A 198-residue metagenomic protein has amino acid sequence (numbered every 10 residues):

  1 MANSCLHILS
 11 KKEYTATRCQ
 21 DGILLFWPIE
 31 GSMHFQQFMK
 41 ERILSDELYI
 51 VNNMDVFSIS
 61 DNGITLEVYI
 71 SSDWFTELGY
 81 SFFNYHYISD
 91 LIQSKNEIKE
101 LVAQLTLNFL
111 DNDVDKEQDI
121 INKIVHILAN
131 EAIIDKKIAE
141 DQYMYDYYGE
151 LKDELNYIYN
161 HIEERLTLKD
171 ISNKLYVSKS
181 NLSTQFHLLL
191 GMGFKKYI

Functional and structural regions predicted by a protein language model:
M1-I88: N-terminal regulatory/effector-sensing and dimerization cores that precede helix-turn-helix DNA-binding domains
N3-S4, L25, G31-M33, I70 (+4 more regions): Generic low-polarity alpha-helical segments
L24-F26, S94, Q104, E150: Secondary-structure boundary/capping motif
M33-H34, Y49-I50, N96-K99, D111: Hydrophobic helix-rich structural segments at or within alpha/beta enzyme and signaling domains
W74-T76, S81-H86, L101, L105 (+2 more regions): Hydrophobic, helix-rich cores of sensory/ligand-binding and other regulatory modules that couple small-molecule
Y85-N96, L110-E164, L168-S178, L188-K196: Short, Lys/Arg-enriched, Trp-marked, Pro/Gly-tolerant hinge/linker segments that flank
N181: Residues in the helix-turn-helix
Q185: Residues within the DNA-recognition helix of helix-turn-helix
